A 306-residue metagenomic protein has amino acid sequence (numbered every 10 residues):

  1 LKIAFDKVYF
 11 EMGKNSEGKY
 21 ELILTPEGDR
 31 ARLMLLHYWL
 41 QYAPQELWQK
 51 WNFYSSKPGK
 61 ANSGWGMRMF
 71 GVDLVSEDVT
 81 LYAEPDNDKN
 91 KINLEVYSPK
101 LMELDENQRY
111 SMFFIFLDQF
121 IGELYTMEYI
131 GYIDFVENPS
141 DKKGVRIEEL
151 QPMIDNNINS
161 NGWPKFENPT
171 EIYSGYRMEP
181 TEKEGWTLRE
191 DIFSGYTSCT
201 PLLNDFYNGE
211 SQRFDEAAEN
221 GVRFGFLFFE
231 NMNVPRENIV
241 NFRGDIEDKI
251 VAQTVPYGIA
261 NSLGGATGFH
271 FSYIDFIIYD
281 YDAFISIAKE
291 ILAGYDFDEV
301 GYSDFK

Functional and structural regions predicted by a protein language model:
L1-W51: An N-terminal, globular interaction/scaffold subdomain
I3-M12, E128-I133, V251-F269: Short, glycine- and small/hydrophobic-rich beta-strand elements in well-ordered beta-sheets
Y9-K14, E77-P85, D215, L263-G265: Short amphipathic beta-strand and strand-loop transition segments with alternating hydrophobic
F10-N15, Y20, P26, K50-W51 (+6 more regions): Eukaryote-biased, non-catalytic alpha-solenoid scaffold regions
L22, L35-L40, G131, P139 (+3 more regions): Extended, low-complexity, amphipathic alpha-helical coiled-coil/linker regions that act as scaffolds and localization
E46-N52, K57, M178-K306: C-terminal structured domains
K60-Y82: Short, low-order "capping/linker" segments at domain edges
V75-E182, C199-G209: Long, hydrophobic alpha/beta structural blocks
